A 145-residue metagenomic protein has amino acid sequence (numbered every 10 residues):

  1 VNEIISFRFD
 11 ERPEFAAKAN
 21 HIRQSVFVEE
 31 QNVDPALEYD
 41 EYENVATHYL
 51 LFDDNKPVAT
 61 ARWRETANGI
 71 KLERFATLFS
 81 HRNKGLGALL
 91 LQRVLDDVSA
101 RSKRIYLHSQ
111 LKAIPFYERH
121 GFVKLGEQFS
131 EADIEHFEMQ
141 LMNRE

Functional and structural regions predicted by a protein language model:
V1-E43, H48, F52-D53: Short amphipathic alpha-helix that is part of the acyltransferase structural core
R23, Y117, F122: Conserved active-site tyrosine of GNAT-family acetyltransferases
L50, K56-R64, K71-A76: Conserved beta-strand in the GNAT
E65-E73, R82, R101, A132-H136: A conserved beta-turn-beta hairpin within the catalytic core of GNAT-like acetyltransferases that forms part
T77, N83-D96: Conserved acetyl-CoA-binding loop-helix of GNAT-fold acetyltransferases
D97-Q110: Conserved GNAT acetyl-CoA-binding A-motif
V123-E138: Conserved catalytic-core motifs of GNAT/GCN5-like acyltransferases
